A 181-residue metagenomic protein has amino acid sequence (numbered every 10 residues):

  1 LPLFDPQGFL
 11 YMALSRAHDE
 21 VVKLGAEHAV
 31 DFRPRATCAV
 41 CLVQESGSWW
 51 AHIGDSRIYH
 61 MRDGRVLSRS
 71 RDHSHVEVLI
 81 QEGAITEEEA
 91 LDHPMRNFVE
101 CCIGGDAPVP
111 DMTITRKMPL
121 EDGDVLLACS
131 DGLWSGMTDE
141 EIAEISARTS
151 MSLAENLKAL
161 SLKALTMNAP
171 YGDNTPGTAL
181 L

Functional and structural regions predicted by a protein language model:
L1-L181: PP2C/PPM-type serine/threonine phosphatase catalytic domain
